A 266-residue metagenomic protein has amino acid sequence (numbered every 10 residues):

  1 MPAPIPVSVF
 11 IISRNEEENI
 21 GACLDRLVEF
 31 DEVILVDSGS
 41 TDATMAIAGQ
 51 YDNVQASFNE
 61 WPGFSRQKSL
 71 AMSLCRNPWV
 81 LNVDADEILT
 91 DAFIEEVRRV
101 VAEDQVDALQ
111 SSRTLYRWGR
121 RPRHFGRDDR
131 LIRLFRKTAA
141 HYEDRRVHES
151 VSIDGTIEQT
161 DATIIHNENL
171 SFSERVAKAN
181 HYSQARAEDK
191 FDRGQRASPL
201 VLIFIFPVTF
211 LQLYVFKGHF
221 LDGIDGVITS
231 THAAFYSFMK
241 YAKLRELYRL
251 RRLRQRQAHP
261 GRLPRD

Functional and structural regions predicted by a protein language model:
P6-S8: Cell-envelope/extracellular polymer assembly enzymes that use nucleotide-activated donors
F10-E29: Short, well-formed alpha-helical segments that are part of the catalytic scaffolds of diverse glycosyltransferases
E18-G21, D42-Q50, A92-F93: Acidic helix N-cap motif at the loop->helix transition within catalytic regions of sugar-transfer enzymes
R26, D37-A46, W61, D84: A conserved acidic beta->alpha catalytic loop
S38, N59, N77, D84-E87 (+2 more regions): Short acidic donor-binding/metal-coordinating loop in glycosyltransferase active sites
M45-L74: Conserved donor nucleotide-binding strand/loop of the catalytic core
R66-M72, P78-W79, T90-R251, R262-D266: Catalytic-site signature of metal-activated, phosphate-bearing donor transferases, centered on the GT-A/GT-A-like
